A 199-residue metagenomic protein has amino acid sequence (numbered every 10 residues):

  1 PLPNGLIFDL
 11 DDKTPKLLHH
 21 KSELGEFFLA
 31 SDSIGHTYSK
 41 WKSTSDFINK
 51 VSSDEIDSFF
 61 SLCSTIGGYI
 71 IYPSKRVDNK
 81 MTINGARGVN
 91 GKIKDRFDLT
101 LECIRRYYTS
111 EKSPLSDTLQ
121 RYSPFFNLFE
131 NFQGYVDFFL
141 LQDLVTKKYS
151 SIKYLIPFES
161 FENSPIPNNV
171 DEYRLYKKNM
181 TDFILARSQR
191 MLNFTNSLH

Functional and structural regions predicted by a protein language model:
P1-H199: Flexible coil/loop and intrinsically disordered segments
